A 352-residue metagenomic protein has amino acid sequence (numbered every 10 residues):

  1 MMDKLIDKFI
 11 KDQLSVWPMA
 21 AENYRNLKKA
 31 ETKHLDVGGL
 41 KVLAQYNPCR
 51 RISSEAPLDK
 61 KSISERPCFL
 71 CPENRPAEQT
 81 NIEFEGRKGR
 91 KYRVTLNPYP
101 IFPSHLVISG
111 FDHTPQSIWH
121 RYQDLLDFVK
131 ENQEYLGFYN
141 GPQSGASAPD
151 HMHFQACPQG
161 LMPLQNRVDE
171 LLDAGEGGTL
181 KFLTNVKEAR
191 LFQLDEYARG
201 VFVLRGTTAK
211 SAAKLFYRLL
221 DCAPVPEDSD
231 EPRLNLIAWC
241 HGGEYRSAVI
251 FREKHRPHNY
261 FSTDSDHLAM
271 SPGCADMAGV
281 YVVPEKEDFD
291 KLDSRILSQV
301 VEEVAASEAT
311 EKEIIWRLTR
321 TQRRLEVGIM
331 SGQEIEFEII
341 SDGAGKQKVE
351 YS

Functional and structural regions predicted by a protein language model:
M1-D124, Y135, G141-P142, S147 (+1 more regions): Active-site microenvironments that recognize anionic phosphate/pyrophosphate groups
K130: Catalytic cores of glycan-processing enzymes that make or break glycosidic bonds
D150: Structured loop/turn residues at beta-strand edges in well-structured enzyme cores
